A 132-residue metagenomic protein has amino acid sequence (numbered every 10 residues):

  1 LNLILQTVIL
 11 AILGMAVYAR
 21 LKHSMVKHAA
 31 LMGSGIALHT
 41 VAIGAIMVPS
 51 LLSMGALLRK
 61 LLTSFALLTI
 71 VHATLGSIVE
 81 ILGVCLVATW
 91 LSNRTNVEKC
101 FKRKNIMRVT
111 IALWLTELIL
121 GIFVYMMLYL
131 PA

Functional and structural regions predicted by a protein language model:
L1-A132: Alpha-helical membrane insertion/targeting regions
